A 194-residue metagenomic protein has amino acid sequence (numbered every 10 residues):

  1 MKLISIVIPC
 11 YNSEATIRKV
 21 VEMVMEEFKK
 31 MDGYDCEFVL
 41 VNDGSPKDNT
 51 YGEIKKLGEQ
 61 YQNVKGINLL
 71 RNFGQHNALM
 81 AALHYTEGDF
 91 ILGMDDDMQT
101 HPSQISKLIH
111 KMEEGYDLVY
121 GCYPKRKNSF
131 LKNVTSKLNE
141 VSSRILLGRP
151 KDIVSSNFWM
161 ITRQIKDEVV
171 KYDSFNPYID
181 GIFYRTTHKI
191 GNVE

Functional and structural regions predicted by a protein language model:
M1-E26: N-proximal low-complexity "stem/linker" segments adjacent to membrane-targeting elements
A15-K19, D48, G52, N77: Residue-level preference for short helical/loop micro-motifs built around acidic side chains
F28-Y34, L57-N63: Short helix-capping segments at alpha-helix termini
D32-S45, I67-N68: Short beta-strand/loop segment that forms part of the nucleotide-sugar
N42-Y51, M98-Q99: A conserved acidic beta->alpha catalytic loop
L69-R71, Q75-Y85, F90, P102-P177: Acceptor/aglycone-binding surface of glycosyltransferases and processive sugar-polymer synthases
K171-N176, D180-E194: Catalytic donor-sugar/metal-binding loop of nucleotide-sugar-dependent glycosyltransferases
